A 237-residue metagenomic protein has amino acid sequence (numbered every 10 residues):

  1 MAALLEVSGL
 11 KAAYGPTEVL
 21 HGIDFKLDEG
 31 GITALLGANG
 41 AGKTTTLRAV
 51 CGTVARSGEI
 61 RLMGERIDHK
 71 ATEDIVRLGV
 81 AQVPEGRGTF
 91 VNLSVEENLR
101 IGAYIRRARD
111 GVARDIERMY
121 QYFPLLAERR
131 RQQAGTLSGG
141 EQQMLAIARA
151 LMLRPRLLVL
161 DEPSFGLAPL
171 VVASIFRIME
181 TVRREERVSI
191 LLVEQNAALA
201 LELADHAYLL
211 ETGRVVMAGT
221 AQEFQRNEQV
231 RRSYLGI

Functional and structural regions predicted by a protein language model:
A2-I237: Glycine-rich phosphate-binding loops of nucleotide-dependent enzymes
